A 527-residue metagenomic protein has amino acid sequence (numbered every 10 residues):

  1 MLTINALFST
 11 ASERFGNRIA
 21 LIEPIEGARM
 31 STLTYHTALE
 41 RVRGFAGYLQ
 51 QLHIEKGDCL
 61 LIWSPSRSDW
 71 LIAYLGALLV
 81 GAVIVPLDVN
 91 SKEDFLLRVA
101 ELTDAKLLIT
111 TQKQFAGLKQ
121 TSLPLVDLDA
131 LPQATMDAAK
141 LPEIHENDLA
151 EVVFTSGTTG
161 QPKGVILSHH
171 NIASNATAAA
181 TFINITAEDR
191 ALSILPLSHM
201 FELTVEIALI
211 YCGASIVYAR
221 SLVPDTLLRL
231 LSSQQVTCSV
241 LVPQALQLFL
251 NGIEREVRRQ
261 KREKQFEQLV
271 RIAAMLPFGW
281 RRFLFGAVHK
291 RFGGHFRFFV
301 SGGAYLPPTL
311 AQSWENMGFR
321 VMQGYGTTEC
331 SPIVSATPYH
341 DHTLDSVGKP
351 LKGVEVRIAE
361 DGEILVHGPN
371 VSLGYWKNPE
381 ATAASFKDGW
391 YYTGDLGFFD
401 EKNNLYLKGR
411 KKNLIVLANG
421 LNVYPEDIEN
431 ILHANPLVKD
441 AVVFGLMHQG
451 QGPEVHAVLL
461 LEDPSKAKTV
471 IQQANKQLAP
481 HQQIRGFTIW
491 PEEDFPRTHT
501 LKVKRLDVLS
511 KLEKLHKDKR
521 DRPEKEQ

Functional and structural regions predicted by a protein language model:
L7, L52, L75, L79-H145 (+3 more regions): Structural core segment of the AMP-binding/adenylate-forming
G16-I19, M136-F154, Q161, N184-R190: Conserved pre-ATP/AMP-binding loop-to-beta segment of ANL
L21-R67, L71-L75, K92-L97, E143 (+1 more regions): Conserved AMP-binding/adenylate-forming core of the ANL superfamily
T32-H36, A150-A176: Conserved AMP-binding A3 loop
Y74, V89-L118, N175-L192, V223-T237: Conserved ATP-dependent adenylate/AMP-binding module captured primarily in the ANL superfamily
L108, I358-E360, G368, L373-G374 (+1 more regions): AMP-binding/adenylate-forming catalytic core of the ANL superfamily
A173-R190, L197-G286, H295: Conserved AMP-binding/adenylation subdomain of ANL enzymes
V442-G445, H456, N475-Q527: Conserved C-terminal "lid"/linker of ANL adenylate-forming enzymes
